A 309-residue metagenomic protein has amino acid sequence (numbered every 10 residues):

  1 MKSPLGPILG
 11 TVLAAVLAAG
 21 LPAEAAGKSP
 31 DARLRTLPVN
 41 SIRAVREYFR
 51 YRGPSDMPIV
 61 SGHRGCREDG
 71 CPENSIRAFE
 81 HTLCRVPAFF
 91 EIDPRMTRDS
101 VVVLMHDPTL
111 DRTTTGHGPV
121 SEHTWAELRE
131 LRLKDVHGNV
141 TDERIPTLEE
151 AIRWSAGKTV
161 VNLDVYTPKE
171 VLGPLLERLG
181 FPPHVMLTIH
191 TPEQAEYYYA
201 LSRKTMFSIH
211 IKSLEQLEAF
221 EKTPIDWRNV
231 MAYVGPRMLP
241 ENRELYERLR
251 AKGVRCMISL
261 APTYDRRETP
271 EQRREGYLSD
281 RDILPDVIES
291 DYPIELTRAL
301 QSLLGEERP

Functional and structural regions predicted by a protein language model:
M1-G6: Positively charged n-region of N-terminal signal peptides that target proteins for export
I8-G20: Bacterial N-terminal signal peptides
A25-P309: Phosphate-group recognition and catalysis centered on beta-loop-alpha active-site segments
